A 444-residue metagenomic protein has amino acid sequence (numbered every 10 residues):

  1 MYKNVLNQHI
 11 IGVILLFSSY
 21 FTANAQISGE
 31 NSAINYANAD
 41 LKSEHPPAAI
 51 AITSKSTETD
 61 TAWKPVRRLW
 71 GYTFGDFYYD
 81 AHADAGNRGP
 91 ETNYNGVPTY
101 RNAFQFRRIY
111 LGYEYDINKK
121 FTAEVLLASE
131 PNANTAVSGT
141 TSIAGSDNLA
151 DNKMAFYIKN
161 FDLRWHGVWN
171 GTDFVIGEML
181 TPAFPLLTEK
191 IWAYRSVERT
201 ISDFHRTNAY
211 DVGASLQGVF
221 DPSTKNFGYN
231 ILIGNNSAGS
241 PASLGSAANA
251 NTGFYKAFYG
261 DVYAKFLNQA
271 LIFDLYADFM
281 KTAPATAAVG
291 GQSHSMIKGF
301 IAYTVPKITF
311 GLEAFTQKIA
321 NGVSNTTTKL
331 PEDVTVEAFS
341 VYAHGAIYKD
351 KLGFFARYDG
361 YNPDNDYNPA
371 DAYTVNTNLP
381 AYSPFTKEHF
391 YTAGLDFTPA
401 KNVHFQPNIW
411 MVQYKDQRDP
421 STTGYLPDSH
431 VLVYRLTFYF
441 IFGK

Functional and structural regions predicted by a protein language model:
M1-K42, K444: Cleavable N-terminal export/targeting peptides
I27-S43, A62, D80-N87, N95-P98 (+5 more regions): Outer-membrane beta-barrel pore domains
P46-A62: A short, compositionally biased domain-edge/stem linker segment
D60-H82, P98-G239, F254-K256, G260-A270 (+3 more regions): Outer membrane beta-barrel
L149-A150, S202, S246-N249, G424: Active-site rim elements
L187-T188, G228-N230, S240-A248, D274 (+1 more regions): A short secondary-structure junction signal
H205, N251, E332: Glycine- and other small-residue-rich loops at beta-strand/loop junctions that grip anionic moieties
A247-Y255, Q292-H294: Interfacial loop-to-helix transition and helix-capping segments at the boundaries of transmembrane helices
